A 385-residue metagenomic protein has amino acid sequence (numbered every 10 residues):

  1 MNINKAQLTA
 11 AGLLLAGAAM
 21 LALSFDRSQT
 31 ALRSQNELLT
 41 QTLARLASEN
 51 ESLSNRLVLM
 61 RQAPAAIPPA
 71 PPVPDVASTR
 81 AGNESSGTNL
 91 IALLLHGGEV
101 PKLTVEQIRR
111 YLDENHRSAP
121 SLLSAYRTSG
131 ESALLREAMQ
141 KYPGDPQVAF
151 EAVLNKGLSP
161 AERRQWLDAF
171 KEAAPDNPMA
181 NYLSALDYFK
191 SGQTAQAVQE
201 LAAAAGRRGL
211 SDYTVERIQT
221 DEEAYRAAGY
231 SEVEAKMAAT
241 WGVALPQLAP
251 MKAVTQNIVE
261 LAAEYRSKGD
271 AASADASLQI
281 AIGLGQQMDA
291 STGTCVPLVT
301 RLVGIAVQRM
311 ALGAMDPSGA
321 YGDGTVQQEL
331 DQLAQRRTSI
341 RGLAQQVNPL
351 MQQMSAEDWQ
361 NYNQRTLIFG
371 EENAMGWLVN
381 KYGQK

Functional and structural regions predicted by a protein language model:
M1-L53: Hydrophobic topogenic segments
E51-K385: Aromatic-rich surface patch/π-platform used for binding flat ligands and interfaces
